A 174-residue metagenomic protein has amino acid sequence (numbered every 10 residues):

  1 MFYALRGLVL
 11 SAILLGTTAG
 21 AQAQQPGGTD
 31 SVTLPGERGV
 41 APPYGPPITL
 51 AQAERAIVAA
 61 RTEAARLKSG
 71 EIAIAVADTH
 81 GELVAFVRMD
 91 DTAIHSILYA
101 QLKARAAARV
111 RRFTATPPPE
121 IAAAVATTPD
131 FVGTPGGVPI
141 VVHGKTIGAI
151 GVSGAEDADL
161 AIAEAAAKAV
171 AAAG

Functional and structural regions predicted by a protein language model:
M1-Y3: N-terminal secretory signal peptides that target proteins for export/translocation
R6-T18: Bacterial N-terminal signal peptides
A19-A23: Sec/Tat signal peptide C-region and signal peptidase I cleavage site
Q24-G174: Flexible, solvent-exposed loop/hinge segments and secondary-structure transition points
